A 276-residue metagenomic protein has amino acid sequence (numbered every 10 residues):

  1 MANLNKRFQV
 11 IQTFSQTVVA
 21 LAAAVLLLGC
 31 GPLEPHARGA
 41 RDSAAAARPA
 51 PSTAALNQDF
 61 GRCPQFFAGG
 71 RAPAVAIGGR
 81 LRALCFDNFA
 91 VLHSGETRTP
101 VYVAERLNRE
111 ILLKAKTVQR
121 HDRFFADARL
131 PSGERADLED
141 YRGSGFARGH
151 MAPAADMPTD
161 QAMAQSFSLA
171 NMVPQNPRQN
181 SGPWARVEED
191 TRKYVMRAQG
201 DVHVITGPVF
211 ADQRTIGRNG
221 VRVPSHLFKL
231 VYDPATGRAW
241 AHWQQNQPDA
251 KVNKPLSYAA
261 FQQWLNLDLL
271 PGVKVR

Functional and structural regions predicted by a protein language model:
N5-V19: Bacterial N-terminal signal peptides that target proteins for export
A20-A24: Sec-dependent N-terminal signal peptides
L28-G29: C-terminal motif of bacterial Sec signal peptides marking the signal peptidase cleavage site
L33-R98: N-terminal module-boundary/linker segments of secreted carbohydrate-active enzymes
H36-P51, H93-P100, M157, P177-Y194 (+1 more regions): N-terminal short leaders/motifs
A83-A147: Short, His- and charge-rich active-site/binding loops that engage polyanionic ligands
A128-R276: Domain-level detector of nuclease and nuclease-like folds in predominantly extracellular/periplasmic contexts
